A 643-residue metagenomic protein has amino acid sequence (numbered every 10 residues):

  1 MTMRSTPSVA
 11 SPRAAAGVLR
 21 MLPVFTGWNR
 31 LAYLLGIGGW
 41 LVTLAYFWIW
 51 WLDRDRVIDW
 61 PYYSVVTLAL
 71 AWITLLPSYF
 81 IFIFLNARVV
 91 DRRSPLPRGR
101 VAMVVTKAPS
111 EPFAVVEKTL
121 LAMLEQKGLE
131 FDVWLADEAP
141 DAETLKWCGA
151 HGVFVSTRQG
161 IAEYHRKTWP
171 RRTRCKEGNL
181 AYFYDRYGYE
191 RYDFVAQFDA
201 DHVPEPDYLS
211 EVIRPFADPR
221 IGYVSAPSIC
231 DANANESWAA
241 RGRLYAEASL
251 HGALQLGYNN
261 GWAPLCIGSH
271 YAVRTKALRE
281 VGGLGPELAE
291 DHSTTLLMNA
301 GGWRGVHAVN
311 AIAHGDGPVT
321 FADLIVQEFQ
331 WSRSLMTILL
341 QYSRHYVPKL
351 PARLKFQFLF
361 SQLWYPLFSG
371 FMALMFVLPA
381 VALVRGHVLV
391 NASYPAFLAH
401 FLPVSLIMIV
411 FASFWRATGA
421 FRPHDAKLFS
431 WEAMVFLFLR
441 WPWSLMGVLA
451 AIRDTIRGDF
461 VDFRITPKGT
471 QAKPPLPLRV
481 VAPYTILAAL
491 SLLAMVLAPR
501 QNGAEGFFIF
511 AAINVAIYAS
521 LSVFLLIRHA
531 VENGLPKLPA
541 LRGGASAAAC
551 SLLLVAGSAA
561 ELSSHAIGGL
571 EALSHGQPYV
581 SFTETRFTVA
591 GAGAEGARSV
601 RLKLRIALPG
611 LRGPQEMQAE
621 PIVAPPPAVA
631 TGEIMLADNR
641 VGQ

Functional and structural regions predicted by a protein language model:
M1-R98, F368-F376, Q501-E532, E561-L636: N-terminal membrane-anchoring/stem segments of glycan-assembly enzymes
L44-A71, F84-N86, R92-L96, Y365-R457 (+1 more regions): Membrane-embedded multi-pass helical conduit in multi-pass membrane proteins, especially envelope-biosynthetic
T119-E130: Short, acidic, metal-binding catalytic loop of nucleotide-sugar glycosyltransferases
D137-L145, G149, G160-A162: A conserved acidic beta->alpha catalytic loop
V155-Y192, P206-A289, N299-A300, G317 (+1 more regions): Long helical/loop segments within the catalytic core of UDP-sugar-dependent glycosyltransferases, especially the large
V195: Short aromatic/hydrophobic "clamp" motif used to bind/position activated sugar donors
F198-V203: The conserved acidic donor/metal-binding loop of glycosyltransferases
P286, T295-A313: Catalytic donor-sugar/metal-binding loop of nucleotide-sugar-dependent glycosyltransferases
